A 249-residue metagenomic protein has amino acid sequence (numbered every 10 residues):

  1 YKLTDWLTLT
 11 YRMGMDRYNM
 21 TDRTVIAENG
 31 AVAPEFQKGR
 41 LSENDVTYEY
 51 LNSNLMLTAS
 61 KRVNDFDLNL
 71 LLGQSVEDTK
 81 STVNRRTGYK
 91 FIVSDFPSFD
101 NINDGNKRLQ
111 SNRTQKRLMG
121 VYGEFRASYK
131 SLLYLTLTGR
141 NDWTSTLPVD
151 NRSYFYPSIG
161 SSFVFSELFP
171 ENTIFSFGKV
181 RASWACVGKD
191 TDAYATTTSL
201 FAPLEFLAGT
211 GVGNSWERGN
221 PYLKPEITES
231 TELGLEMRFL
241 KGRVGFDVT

Functional and structural regions predicted by a protein language model:
Y1-I26, F36-T249: Extracellular/periplasmic, surface-exposed regions of secreted and cell-surface proteins
N29: Phosphate-binding loop and its immediate beta->loop->alpha context in nucleotide/phosphate-handling enzymes
V32-A33: N-terminal, polar/charged subdomain of small-to-medium soluble alpha/beta proteins
